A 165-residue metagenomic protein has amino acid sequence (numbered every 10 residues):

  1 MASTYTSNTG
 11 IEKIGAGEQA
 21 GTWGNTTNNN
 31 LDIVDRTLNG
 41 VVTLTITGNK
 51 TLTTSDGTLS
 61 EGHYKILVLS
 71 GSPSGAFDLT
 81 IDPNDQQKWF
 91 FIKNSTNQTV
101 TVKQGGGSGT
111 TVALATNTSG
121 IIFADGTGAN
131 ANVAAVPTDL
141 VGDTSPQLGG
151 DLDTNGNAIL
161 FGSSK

Functional and structural regions predicted by a protein language model:
A2-V100, G149-L160: Exposed extracellular interaction/assembly regions and N-terminal maturation sites
L31-N39, Q98-G105, I121-T138: Short, surface-exposed terminal/edge motifs of secreted or surface/virion proteins that either
Y64, A115-S119, S164: Tight coil/turn sites that cap or link beta-strands
P73, T96, G106, G126-G128 (+2 more regions): A broadly conserved detector of short glycine/acidic/proline-rich loop/turn motifs that flank catalytic sites and bind
D82-N84, P137-L140: Short intrinsically disordered coil segments
N84-K88, A115-G120: Trp-centered recognition loops
G107-L114: Short, aromatic/His-centered strand-loop micro-motif at the edge of beta-sheets
G128, L140-K165: Low-complexity, small-hydrophobic/phenylalanine-enriched stretches that adopt extended beta/coil conformations used
